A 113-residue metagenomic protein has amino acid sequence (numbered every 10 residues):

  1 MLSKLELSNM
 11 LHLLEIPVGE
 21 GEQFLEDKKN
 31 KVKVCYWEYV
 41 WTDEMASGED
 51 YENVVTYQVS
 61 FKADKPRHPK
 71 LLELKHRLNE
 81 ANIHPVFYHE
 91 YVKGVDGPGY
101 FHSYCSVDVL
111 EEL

Functional and structural regions predicted by a protein language model:
M1-M45, P66, G97: Small/polar-rich, solvent-exposed N-terminal microdomains that initiate assembly or binding
M1-S8, Y39-V54, Y88-L113: Short, charged interaction patches at domain edges and termini
E15, L78-P85: A common structural junction motif
G19-G21, V86-E90: A short linear hydrophobic-aromatic micro-motif
V34, Y57, C105: A broad, low-specificity signal marking well-ordered, structured residues that form hydrophobic/aromatic
N53, Q58-E80: Mid-chain, well-packed structural core segment of small domains
Q58-A63, I83-F87, E111-L113: Glycine-rich loops and low-complexity Gly/Arg-rich segments that provide flexible linkers or classic glycine-based
